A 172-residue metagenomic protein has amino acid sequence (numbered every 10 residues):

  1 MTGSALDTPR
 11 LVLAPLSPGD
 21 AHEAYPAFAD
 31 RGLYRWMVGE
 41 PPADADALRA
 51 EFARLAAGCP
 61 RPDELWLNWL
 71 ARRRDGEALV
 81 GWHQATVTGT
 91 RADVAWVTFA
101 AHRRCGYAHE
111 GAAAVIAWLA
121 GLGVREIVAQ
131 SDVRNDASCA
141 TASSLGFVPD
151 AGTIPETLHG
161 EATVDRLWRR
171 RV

Functional and structural regions predicted by a protein language model:
M1-W36, A53, L65-V172: Acyl-donor (CoA/ACP) binding surface of acyl/acetyltransferases
A43-W66, R74: Active-site rim helix/loop that mediates acceptor-substrate recognition in acyltransferases
